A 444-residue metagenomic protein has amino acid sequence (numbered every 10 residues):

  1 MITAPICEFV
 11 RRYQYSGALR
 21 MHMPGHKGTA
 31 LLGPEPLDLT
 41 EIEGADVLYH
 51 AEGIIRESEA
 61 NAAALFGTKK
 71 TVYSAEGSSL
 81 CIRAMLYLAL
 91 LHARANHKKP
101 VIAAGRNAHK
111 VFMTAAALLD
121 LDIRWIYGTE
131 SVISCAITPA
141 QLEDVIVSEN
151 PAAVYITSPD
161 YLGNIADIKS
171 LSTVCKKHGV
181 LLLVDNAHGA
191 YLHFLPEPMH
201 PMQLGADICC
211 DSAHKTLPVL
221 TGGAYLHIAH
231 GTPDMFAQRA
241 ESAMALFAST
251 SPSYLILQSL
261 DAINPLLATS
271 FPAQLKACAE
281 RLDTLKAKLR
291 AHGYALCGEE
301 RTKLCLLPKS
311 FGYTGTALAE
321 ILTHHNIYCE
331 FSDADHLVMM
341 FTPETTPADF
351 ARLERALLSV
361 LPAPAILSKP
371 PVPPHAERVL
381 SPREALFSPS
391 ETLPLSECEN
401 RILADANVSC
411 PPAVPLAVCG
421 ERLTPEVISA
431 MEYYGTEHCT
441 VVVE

Functional and structural regions predicted by a protein language model:
M1-G53: N-terminal "arm"/small-domain region of PLP-dependent enzymes with the aminotransferase-like
I2-R11, L65-T71, G77-A295: Conserved PLP-enzyme active-site core in the AAT-like
E35-L80: Conserved N-terminal alpha-helix of the aminotransferase class I/II PLP-enzyme fold
D46-H50, F247-A248, A273, V418-C419: A short N-terminal beta->alpha junction/helix N-cap motif
Y127-E130, N186, F331-L337, I366-K369 (+1 more regions): A generic structural motif
R290-C419, P425, S429-T436: Conserved C-terminal alpha-helix-loop-beta "cap" of PLP-dependent enzymes that closes/shapes the active-site mouth
R401, T440-V443: Flexible, glycine-rich loop/tail regions that form catalytic "lids" or insertion modules at the edges of active sites
